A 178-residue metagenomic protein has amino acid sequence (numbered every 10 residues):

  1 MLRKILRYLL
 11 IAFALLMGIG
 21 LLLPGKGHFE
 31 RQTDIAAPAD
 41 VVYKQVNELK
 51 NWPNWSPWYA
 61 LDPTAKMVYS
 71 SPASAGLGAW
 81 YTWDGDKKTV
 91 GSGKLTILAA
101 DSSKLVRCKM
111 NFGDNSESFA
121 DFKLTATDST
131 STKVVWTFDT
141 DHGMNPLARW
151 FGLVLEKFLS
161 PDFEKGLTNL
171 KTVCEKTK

Functional and structural regions predicted by a protein language model:
K4-V68: Hydrophobic ligand-binding cavity/cleft-lining segments
F29-E30, V90-L95, S116-D121: Short, surface-exposed coil-to-beta transition loops
Q32-A36, T82-D84, T96, R107-K109 (+1 more regions): Generic structural detector for well-ordered beta-strands
A39, Y43-W52, G78, K94 (+3 more regions): Extracytoplasmic/secreted envelope proteins and their assembly/folding machinery, especially bacterial periplasmic
V46-S56, G85, F158, L167 (+1 more regions): Sec/Tat-exported extracytoplasmic proteins
K50-K94, L98-S103: Short beta-edge strand/loop motif at the mouth of beta-sheet-based domains
L98, K109-E164, L170-T172, T177: Beta-strand/loop substructures that line and gate deep hydrophobic ligand-binding cavities in soluble
